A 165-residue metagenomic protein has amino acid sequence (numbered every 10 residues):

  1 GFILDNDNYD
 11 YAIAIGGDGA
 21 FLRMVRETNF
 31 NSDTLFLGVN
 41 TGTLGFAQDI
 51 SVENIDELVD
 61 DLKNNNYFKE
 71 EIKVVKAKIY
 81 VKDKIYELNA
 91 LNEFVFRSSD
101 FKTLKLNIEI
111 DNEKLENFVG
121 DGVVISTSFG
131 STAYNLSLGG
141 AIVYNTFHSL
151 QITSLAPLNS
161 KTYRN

Functional and structural regions predicted by a protein language model:
F2-Y9: Short acidic low-complexity segments
A14, L22, I125: Redox-cofactor binding/interface segments in oxidoreductases and associated redox assembly factors
G17-A20, G42, F129-T132: Short glycine-rich anion-binding loops that position phosphate/pyrophosphate groups of nucleotides and phosphorylated
R23-N29, N135-G139: Short Gly/Thr/Asp-enriched flexible loops that form oxyanion-binding sites at enzyme active sites
T28-S32, Y144: Short, conserved loop/helix-junction motifs that constitute active-site signature segments in enzyme catalytic cores
L44-D121: Catalytic core of DAGKc-family lipid kinases
F118-D121, I125-K161: Gly/Ser/Thr-rich active-site loops/lids in small-molecule metabolic enzymes that frequently grip phosphoryl groups
